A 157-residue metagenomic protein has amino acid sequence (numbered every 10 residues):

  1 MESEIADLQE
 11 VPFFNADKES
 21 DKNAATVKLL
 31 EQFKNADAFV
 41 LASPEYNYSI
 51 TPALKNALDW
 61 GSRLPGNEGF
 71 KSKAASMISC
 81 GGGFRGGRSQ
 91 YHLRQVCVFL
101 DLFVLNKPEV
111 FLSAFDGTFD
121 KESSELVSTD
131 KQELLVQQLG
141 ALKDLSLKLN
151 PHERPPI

Functional and structural regions predicted by a protein language model:
M1-E4, F103: A generic structural motif
I5-A24, T118-K121: N-terminal beta-loop-helix "entrance" segment that forms/cooperates in small-molecule cofactor or anionic ligand
A6, I78, L112: Hydrophobic residues at beta-strand termini and immediately following loops that shape nucleotide-binding pockets
V11, Y48, L112: Positions that flank functional sites
D21-L100: Helix-loop-strand module that forms the ligand-binding subsite of alpha/beta enzymes
K28, V104-I157: Glycine-rich phosphate/pyrophosphate-binding loop and the adjoining helix
